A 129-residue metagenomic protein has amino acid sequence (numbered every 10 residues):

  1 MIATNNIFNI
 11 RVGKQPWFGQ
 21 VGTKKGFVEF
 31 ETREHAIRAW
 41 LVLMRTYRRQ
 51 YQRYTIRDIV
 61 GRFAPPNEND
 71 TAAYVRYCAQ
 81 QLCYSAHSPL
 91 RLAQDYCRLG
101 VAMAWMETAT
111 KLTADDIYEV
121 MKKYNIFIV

Functional and structural regions predicted by a protein language model:
M1-V129: Cell-wall polysaccharide-cleaving catalytic domain and substrate-binding groove, primarily in peptidoglycan/chitin
